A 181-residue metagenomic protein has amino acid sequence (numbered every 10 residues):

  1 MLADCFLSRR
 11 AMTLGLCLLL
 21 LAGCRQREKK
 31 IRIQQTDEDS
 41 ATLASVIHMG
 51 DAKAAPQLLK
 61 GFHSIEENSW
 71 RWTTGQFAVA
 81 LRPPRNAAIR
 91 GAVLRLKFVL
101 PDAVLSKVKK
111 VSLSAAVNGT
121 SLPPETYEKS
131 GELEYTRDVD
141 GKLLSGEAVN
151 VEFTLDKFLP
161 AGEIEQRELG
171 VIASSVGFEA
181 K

Functional and structural regions predicted by a protein language model:
M1-S8: N-terminal secretory signal peptides that target proteins for export/translocation
M12-T13: N-terminal export leaders
L20-G23: C-terminal motif of bacterial Sec signal peptides marking the signal peptidase cleavage site
R25-G91, A103-S106, L159-K181: Glycan-recognition and processing domains
K97-A103: Solvent-exposed strand-to-loop "edge" motifs in beta-rich extracellular domains
S106-T120: Short, surface-exposed beta-strand/strand-loop-strand elements in extracellular ectodomains
T120-S145: Extracellular carbohydrate recognition and processing domains and analogous Trp-centered ligand-binding platforms
S145-P160: Cysteine-clustered segments with highest specificity for TGF-beta superfamily mature ligands
